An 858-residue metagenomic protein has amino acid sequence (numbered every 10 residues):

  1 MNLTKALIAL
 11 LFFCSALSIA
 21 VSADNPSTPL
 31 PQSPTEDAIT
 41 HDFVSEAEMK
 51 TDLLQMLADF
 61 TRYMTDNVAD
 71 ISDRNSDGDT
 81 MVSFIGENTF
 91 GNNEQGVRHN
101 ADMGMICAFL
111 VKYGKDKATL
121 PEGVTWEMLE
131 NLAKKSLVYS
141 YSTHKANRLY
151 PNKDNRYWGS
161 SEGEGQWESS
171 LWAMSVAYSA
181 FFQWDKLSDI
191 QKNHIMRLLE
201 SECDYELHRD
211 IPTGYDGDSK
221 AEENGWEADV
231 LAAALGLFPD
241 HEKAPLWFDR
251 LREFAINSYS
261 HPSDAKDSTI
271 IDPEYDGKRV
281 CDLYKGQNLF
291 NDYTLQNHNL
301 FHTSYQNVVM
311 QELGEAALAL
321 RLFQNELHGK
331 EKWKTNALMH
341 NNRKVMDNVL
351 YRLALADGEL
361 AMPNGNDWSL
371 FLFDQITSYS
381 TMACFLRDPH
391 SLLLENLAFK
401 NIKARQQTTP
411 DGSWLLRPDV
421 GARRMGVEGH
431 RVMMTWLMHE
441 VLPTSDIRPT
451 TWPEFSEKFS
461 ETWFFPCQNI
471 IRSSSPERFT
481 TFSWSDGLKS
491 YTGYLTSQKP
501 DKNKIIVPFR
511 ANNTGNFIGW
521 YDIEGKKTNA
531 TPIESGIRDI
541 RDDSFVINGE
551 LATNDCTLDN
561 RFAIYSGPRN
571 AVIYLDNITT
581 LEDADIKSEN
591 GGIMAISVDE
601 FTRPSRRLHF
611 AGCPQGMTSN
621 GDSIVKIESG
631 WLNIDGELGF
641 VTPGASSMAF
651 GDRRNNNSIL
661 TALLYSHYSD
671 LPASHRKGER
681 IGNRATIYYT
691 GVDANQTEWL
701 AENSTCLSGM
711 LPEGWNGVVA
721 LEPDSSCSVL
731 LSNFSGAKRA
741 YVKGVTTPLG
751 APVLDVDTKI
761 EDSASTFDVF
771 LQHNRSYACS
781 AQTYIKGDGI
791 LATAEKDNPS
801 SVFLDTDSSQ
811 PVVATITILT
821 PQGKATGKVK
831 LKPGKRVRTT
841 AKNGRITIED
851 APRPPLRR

Functional and structural regions predicted by a protein language model:
M1-I8: Bacterial N-terminal signal peptides that target proteins for export
I8-S18: Bacterial N-terminal signal peptides
A23-D66, E87-N92, E722, F734-G736 (+3 more regions): Mature N-terminal, pre-catalytic/accessory segment of carbohydrate-active enzymes
D24-K153, A265: Low-complexity, Ser/Thr/Pro/Gly-enriched N-terminal "stalk/linker" regions
R98, R148-F181, S188-Q468: Extracellular polysaccharide-recognition and catalytic grooves
V309, E315-T335, Y351-S776, S780-T783 (+1 more regions): Extended polysaccharide-engagement surfaces of secreted carbohydrate-active enzymes
